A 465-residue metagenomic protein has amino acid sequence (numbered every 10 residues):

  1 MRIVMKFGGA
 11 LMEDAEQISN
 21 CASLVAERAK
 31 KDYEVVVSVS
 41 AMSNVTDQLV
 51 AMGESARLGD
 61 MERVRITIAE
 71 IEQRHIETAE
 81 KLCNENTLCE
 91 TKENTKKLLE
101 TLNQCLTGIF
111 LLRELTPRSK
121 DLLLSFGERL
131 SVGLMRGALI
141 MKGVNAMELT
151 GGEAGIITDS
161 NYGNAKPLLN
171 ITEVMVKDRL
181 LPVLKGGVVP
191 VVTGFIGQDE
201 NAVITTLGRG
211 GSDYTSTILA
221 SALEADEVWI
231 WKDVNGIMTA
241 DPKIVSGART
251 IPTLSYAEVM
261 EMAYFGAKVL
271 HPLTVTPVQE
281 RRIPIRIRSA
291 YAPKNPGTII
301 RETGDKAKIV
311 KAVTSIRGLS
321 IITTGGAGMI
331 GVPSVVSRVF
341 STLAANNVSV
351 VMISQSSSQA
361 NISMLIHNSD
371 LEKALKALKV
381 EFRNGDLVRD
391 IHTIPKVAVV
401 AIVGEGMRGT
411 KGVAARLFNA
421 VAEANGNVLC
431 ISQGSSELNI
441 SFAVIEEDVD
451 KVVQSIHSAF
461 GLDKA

Functional and structural regions predicted by a protein language model:
M1-L270, V275, A443-I445, K464: Nucleotide/pyrophosphate-binding catalytic subdomain
R2-I3, E34-V37, I76, N145-M147 (+15 more regions): Structural motif
K31, K142, R281, N346 (+1 more regions): Conserved dinucleotide-binding and phosphotransfer motif residues
E153-G155, A292, S435: Residue-level detector of flexible, active-site-proximal loop/helix-junction positions within diverse enzyme catalytic
D241, S289-Y291: Acidic/polar residues at beta-strand termini and the immediately following turn/coil
H271, R282-S289: Acidic/polar loop patches that form or flank catalytic/metal-binding clefts of enzymes that bind anionic ligands
K294-A465: A conserved regulatory-domain signal marking ACT and ACT-like small-molecule sensing domains and adjacent regulatory
